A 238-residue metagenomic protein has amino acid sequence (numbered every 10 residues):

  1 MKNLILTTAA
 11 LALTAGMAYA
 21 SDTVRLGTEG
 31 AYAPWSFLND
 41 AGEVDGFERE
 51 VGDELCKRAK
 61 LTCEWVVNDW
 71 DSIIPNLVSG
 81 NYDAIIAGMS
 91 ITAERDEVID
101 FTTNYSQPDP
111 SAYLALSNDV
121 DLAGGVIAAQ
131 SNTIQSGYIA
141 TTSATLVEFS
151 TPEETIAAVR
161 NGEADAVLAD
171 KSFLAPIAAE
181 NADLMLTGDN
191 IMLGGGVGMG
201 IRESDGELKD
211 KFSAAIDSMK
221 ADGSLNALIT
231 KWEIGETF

Functional and structural regions predicted by a protein language model:
S21-G88, D222: Extracytoplasmic small-molecule ligand-binding "clamshell" domains of the periplasmic binding protein/Venus flytrap
G30, Y105-A112, A175-D217, G235-F238: Periplasmic-binding protein-like
R49, W65-P75, S131-N132, V147-N161 (+2 more regions): Short helix-initiation/N-cap motifs at beta->coil->alpha
R49-R58, S117-Q135, G198-E236: Extended ligand-binding regions for polar small-molecule ligands
K60-T62, V78-A87, R160-A169, F173 (+1 more regions): Alpha-to-beta junction loops
L61, S90, F101-V147: A conserved helix-loop-strand patch within extracytoplasmic ligand-binding domains of the periplasmic binding
T62, N68, I134-E154, L186-G188 (+1 more regions): Ligand-binding clefts/hinges and TM-proximal coupling segments of bilobed small-molecule sensing domains
S72, M89-V98, D165-L193: A ligand-binding cleft/hinge motif common to bilobed small-molecule-binding domains
